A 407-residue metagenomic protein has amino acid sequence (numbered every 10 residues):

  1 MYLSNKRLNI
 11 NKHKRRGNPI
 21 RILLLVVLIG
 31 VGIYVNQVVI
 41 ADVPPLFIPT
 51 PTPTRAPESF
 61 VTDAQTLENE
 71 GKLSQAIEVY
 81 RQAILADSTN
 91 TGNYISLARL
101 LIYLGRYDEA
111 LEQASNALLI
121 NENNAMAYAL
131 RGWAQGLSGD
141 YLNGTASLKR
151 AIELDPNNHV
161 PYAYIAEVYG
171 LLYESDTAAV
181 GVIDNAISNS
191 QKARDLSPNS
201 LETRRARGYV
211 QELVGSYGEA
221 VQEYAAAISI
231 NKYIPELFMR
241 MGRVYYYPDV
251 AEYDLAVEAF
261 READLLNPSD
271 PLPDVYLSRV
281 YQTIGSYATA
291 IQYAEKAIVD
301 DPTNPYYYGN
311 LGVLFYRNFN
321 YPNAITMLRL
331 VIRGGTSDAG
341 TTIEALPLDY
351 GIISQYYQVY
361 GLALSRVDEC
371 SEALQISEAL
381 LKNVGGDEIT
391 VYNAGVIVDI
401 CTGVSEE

Functional and structural regions predicted by a protein language model:
M1-R55, A146-Y164, S175, P198 (+2 more regions): Long, contiguous interaction/recruitment modules in multidomain scaffold/adaptor proteins
P53-R106, L137, E174-S175, Y209 (+1 more regions): Alpha-helical segment of the N-proximal tetratricopeptide repeat
P57, T91-G92, A125-A129, H159-A163 (+7 more regions): Helix-start (N-cap) detector for alpha-helical repeat units in TPR-like alpha-solenoids, especially tetratricopeptide
Q65, R99, W133, E167 (+7 more regions): Residue-level recognition of tetratricopeptide repeat
E68, I95, I102, A129 (+8 more regions): Position-specific recognition of the canonical hydrophobic site in helix A of tetratricopeptide repeat
G71-E78, L104-N116, S138-R150, Y173-K192 (+5 more regions): Structural signature of tandem alpha-helical TPR/SEL1-like repeats, specifically the intra-repeat loop/turn
A86, I120, L154, L196 (+6 more regions): Structural marker of alpha-solenoid helical repeat scaffolds
